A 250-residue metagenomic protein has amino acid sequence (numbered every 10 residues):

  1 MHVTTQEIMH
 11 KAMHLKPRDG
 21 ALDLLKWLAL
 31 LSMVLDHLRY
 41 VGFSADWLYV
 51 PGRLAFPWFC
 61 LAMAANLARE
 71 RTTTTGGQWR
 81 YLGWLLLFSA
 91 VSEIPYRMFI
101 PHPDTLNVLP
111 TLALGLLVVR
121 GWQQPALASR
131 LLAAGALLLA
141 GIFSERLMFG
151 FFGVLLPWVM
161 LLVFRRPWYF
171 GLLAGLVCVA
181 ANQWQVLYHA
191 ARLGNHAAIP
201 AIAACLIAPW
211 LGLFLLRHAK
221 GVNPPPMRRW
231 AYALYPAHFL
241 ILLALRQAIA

Functional and structural regions predicted by a protein language model:
M1-A250: Alpha-helical transmembrane segments and their immediate juxtamembrane cytosolic regions
